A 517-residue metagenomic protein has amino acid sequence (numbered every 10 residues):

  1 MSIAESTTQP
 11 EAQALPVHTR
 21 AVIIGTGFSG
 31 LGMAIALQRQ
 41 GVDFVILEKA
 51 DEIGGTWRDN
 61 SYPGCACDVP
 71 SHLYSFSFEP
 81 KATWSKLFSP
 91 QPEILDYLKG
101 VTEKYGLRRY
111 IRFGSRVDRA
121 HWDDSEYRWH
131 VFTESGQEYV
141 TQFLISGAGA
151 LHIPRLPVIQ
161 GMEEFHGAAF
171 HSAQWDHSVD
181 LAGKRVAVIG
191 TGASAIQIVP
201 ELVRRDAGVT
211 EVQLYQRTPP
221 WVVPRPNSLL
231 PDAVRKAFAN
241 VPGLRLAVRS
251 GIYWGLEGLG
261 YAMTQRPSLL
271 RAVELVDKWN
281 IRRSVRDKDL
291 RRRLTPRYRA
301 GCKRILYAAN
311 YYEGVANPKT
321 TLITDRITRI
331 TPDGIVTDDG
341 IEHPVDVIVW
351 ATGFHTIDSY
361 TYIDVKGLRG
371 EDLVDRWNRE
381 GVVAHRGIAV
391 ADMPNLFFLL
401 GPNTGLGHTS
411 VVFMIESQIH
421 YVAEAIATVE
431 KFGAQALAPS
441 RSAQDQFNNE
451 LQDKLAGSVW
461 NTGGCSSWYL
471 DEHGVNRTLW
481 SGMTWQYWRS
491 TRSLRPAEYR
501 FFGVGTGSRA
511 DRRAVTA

Functional and structural regions predicted by a protein language model:
I3, T19, I23-I111, Q216-R217 (+1 more regions): Beta1-alpha1 glycine-rich phosphate/pyrophosphate-binding loop at the start of Rossmann-like nucleotide-binding domains
A12-H18, V22-F28, M33-I46, A50-E52 (+7 more regions): Rossmann-like dinucleotide-binding core of oxidoreductases
R58-V69, I159-E163, N310-Y312, G367-N395 (+1 more regions): FAD-binding beta-loop-beta segment adjacent to the flavin cofactor pocket
S75-T83, G258-Y261, L399-N403, W485-T491: Short glycine/proline-rich turn/loop motifs
K86-H152, R329: Feature captures the FAD/FMN-dependent oxidoreductase FAD-binding
L144, A148-Q174, N317, D338 (+1 more regions): Glycine-rich beta-alpha-beta "Rossmann" dinucleotide-binding loop(s) and their flanking helix/strand
Y261-L269, V273-D364, Q446-A517: C-terminal catalytic lobe of FAD-dependent flavoproteins
T352-M414: Mid-domain catalytic core of redox enzymes that form a hydrophobic substrate pocket/lid adjacent to a catalytic redox
